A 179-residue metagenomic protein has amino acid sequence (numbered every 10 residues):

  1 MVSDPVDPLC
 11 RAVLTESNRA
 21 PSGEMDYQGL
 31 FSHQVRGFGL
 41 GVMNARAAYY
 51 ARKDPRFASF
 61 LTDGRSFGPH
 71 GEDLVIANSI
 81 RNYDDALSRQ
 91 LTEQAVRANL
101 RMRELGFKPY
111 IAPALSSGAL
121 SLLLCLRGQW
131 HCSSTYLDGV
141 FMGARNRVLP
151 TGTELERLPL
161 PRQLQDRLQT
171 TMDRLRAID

Functional and structural regions predicted by a protein language model:
M1-A48: Rossmann-like NAD(P)(H) cofactor-binding subdomain of soluble oxidoreductases
R52-D179: Long, compositionally biased stretches enriched for glycine and/or charged residues
